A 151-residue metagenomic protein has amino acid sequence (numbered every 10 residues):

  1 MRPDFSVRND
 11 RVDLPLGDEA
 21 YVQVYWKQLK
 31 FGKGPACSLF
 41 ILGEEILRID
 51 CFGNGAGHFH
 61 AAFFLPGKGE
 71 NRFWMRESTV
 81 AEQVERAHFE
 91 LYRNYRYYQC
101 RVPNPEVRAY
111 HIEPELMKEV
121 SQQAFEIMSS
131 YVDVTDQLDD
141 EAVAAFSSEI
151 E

Functional and structural regions predicted by a protein language model:
D4-F5, V12-Y21, Q83-V107: The feature marks long extracellular or luminal low-complexity segments
D4-S6, E77-S78: Eukaryotic Ser/Thr- and acidic-rich low-complexity regulatory segments
N9-G53: Amphipathic, interaction-prone secondary-structure segments
Y25-S38, A62-N71, L116-M117: Charged, low-complexity, helix/coiled-coil-prone segments
E45-Y98: An exposed acidic His-Trp-rich patch
R96-E151: C-terminal charged interaction modules
